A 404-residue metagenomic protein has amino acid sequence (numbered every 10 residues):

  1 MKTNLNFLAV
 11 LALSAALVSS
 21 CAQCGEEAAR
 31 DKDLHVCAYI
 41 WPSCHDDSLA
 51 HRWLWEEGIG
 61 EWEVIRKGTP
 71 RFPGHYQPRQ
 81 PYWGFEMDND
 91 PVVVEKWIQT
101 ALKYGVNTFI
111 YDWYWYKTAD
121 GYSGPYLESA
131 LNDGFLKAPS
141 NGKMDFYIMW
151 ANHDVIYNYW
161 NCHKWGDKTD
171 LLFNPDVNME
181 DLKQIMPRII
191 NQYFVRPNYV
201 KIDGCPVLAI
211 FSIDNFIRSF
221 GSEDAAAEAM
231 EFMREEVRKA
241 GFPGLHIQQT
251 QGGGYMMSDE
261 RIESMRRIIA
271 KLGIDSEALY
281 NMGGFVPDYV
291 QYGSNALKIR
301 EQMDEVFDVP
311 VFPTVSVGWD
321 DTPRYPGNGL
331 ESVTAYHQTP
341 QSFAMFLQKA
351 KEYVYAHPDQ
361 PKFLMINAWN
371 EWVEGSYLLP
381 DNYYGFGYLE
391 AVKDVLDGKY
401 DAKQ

Functional and structural regions predicted by a protein language model:
M1-A9: Bacterial N-terminal signal peptides that target proteins for export
V18-S20: C-terminal motif of bacterial Sec signal peptides marking the signal peptidase cleavage site
Q23-G25: Sec-dependent signal peptide cleavage junction
E27-Q404: Glycan-processing catalytic domains of CAZymes
